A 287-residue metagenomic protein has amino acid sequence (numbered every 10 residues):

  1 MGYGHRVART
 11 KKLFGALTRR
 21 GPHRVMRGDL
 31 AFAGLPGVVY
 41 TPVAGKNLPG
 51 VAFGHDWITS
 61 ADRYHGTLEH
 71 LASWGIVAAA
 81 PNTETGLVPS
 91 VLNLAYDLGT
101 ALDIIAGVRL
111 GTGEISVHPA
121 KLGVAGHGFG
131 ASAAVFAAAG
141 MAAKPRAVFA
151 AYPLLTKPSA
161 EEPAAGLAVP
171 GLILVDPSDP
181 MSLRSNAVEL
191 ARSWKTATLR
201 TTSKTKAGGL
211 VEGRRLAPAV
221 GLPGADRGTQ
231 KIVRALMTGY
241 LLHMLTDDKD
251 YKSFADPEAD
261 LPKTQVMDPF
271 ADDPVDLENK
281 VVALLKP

Functional and structural regions predicted by a protein language model:
M1-K46: N-terminal cap/lid segment of alpha/beta-hydrolase-fold proteins
N47-D56: Short beta-strand element of the alpha/beta-hydrolase
T59-T85: Short amphipathic alpha-helix adjacent to the substrate-entry channel of hydrolases
R63, P89-A120, S132, F136 (+1 more regions): Alpha/beta-hydrolase active-site loop
G126-A131: Conserved alpha/beta-hydrolase "nucleophile elbow" surrounding the catalytic nucleophile
A137-R146: Conserved hydrolase catalytic core segment
R146-G208: The feature captures the conserved acid-bearing segment of alpha/beta-hydrolase catalytic domains
R214-P287: Alpha/beta-hydrolase-fold serine-hydrolase catalytic core, especially in secreted/extracellular enzymes
